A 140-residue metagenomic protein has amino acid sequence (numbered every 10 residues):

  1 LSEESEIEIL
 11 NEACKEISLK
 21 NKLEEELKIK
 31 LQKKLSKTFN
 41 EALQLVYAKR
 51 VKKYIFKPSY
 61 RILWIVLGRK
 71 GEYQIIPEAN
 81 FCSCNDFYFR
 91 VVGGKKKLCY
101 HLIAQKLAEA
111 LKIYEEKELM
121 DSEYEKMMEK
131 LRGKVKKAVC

Functional and structural regions predicted by a protein language model:
L1-C140: Long, low-complexity, compositionally biased intrinsically disordered regions
